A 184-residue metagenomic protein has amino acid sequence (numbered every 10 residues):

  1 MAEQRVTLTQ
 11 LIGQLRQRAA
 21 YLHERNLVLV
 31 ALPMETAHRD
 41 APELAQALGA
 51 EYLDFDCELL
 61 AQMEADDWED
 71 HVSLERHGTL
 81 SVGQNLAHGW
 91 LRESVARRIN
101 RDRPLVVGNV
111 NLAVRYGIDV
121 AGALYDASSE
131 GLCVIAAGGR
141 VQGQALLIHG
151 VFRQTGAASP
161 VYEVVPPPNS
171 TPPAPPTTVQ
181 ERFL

Functional and structural regions predicted by a protein language model:
M1-Y52, I118, L184: Glycine-rich P-loop/Walker A and Walker A-like loops and their local beta1-loop-alpha1 context in P-loop NTPases
A20-L22, A96-N100, Y125-E130: Conserved catalytic network of the ASCE P-loop NTPase/AAA+ motor domain
L29, P104-G108, V134: Structural motif
P33-E35, E58-L59, A136-G143: Short beta-alpha junction loops
E51-H71: AAA+/P-loop NTPase substrate/partner-engagement loops
D70-E93: Short glycine-rich substrate-engagement loop in P-loop NTPases that contacts/grips substrate
S94-G117: Conserved P-loop NTPase "ATPase switch" module shared by AAA+ and STAND
L112-L184: Replace "adjacent to P-loop NTPase cores in ATP/GTP-dependent enzymes" with "adjacent to NTP-binding cores
